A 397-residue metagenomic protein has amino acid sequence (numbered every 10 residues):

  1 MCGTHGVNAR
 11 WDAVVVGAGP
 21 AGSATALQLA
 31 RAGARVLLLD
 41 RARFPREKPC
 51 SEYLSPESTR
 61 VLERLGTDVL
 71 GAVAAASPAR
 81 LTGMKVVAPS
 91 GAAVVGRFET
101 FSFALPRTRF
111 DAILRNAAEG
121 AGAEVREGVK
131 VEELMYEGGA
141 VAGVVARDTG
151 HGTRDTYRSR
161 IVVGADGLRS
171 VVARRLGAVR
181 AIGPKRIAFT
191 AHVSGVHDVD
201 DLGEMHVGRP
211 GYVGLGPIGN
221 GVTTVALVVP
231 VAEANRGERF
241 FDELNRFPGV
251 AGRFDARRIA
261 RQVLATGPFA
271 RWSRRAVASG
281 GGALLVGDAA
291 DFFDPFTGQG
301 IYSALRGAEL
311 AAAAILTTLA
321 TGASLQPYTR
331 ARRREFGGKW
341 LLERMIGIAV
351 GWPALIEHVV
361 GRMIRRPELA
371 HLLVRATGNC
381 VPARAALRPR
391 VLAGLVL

Functional and structural regions predicted by a protein language model:
V7-A21: Beta1/beta-strand and adjacent pyrophosphate-binding region of the FAD-binding site in flavoprotein oxidoreductases
G19-P20, F44-P45, R109: Residue-level detector of alpha-helix initiation sites
A30-C50: Glycine-rich FAD pyrophosphate-binding loop
R43-L65: Conserved N-terminal glycine-rich FAD pyrophosphate-binding loop of Rossmann-like flavoproteins
T59, E63-I113: A conserved beta-strand/loop capping segment in the N-terminal third of enzymes that catalyze redox or closely related
A117-R257: Predominantly flavin-linked oxidoreductase catalytic cores and closely associated redox partners
E233-A314, A320: FAD/FMN-dependent oxidoreductases across multiple families
A313-L397: C-terminal helical "tail/cap" subdomain of flavin- and related membrane-associated enzymes
